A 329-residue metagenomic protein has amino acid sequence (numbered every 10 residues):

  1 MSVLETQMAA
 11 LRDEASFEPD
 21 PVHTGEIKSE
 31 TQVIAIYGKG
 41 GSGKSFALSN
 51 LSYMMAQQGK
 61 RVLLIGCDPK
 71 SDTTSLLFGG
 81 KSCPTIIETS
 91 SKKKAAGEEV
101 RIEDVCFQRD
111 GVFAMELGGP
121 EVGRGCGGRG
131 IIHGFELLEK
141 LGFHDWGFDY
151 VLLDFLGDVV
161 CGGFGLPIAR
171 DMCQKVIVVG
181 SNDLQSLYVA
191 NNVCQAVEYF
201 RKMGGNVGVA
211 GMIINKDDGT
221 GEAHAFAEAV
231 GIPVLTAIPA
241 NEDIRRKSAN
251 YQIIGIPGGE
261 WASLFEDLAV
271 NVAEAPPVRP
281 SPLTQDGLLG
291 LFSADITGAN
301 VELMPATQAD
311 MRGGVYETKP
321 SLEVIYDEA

Functional and structural regions predicted by a protein language model:
M1-H23, K28, Y199-A329: C-terminal lobe/tail of nucleotide-utilizing enzymes
M1-S42, F46-L63, K70, A96-V100: Extreme N-terminal, non-catalytic leader segments that precede Walker-type/kinase nucleotide-binding cores
V22-H23, R101-D104, G163-P167: Short beta-strand/turn micro-motifs at beta-sheet edges
E30-I34, Q57-R61, C67-F155, V159-V160 (+1 more regions): Nucleotide-state-sensitive switch-loop elements of NTP-binding domains
G40, M115, G134, D154 (+3 more regions): Residue-level signature of catalytic and energy-coupling elements of molecular machines, predominantly ATP/GTP-dependent
Y53, S71, F113, I132 (+6 more regions): Solvent-exposed alpha-helical segments within well-ordered globular domains of core cellular machineries
Q57, K140-Y150, F155-A240, R245-R246: Conserved catalytic-core segment of NTP-binding enzymes
P69, G127-G130, G134, V160 (+4 more regions): Helical mechanochemical/support elements of P-loop NTPase systems and associated helical scaffolds
